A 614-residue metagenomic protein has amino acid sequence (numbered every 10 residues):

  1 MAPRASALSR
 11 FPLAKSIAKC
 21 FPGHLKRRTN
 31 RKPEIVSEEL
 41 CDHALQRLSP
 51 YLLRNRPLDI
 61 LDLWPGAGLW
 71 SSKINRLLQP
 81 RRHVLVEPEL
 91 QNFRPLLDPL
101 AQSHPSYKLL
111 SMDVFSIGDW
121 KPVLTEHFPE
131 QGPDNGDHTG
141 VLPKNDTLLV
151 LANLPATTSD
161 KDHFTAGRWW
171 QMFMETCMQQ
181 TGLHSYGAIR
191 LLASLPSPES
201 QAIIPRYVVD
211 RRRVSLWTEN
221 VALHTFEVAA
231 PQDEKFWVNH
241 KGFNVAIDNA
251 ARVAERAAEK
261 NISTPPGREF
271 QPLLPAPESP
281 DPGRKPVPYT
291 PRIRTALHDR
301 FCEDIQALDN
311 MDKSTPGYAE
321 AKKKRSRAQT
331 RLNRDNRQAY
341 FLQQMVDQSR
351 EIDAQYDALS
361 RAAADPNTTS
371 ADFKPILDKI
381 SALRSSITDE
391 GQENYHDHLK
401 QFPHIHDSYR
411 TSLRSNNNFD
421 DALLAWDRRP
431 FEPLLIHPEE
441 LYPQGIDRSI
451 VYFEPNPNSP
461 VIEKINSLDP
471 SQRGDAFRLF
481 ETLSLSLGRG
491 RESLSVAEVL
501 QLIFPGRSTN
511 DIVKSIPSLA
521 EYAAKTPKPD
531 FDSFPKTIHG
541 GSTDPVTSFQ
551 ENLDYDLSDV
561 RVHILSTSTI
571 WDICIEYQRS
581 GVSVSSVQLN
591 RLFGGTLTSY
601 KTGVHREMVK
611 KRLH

Functional and structural regions predicted by a protein language model:
M1-R81, G474-R478, R489-A497, T509 (+2 more regions): S-adenosyl-L-methionine
A2-N466: Catalytic cores of RNA-modifying enzymes
M172, V208-R212, Q501-P505, P517-E521 (+1 more regions): Amphipathic alpha-helical scaffolding segments
L223-A230, R507, A523-A524, L597-K601: Short amphipathic alpha-helical patches
D281, A296, R300-A319, N394-D397 (+3 more regions): Internal anion-binding site segments
R612-H614: A positional/structural detector of protein chain ends, strongest at the extreme C-terminus and weakly at the extreme
